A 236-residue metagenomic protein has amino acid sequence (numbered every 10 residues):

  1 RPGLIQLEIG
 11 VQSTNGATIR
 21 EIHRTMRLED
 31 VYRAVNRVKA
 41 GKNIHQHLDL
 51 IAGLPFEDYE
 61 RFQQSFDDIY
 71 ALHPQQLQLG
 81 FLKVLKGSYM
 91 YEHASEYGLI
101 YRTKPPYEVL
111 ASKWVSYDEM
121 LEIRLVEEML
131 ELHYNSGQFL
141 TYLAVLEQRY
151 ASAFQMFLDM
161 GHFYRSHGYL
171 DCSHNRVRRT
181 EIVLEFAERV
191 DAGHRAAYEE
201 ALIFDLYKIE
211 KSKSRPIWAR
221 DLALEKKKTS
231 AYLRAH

Functional and structural regions predicted by a protein language model:
R1-K104, L110-K113: Conserved non-cysteine loop/helix-boundary elements of the Radical SAM core domain that shape
E8, E21, E29, E57-E60 (+14 more regions): Glutamate identity and glutamate-enriched acidic tracts
A17, E29, R33, E60 (+5 more regions): Generic alpha-helical secondary structure signal
I69-Q76, G80-Y169: Contiguous mid-protein beta-loop-alpha structural module that forms a pocket-lining wall or clamp of enzyme active
E128-H236: Radical SAM enzyme core and accessory elements
